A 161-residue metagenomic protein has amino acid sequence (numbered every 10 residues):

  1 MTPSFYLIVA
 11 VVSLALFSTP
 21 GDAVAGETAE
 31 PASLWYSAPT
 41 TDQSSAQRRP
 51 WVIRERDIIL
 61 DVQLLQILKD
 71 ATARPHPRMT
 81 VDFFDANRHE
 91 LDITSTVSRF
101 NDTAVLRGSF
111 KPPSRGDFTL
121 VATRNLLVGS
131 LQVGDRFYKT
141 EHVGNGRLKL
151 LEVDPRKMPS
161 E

Functional and structural regions predicted by a protein language model:
M1-I8: Bacterial N-terminal signal peptides that target proteins for export
I8-F17: Bacterial N-terminal signal peptides
A23-E161: N-terminal prosegments of processed precursors
